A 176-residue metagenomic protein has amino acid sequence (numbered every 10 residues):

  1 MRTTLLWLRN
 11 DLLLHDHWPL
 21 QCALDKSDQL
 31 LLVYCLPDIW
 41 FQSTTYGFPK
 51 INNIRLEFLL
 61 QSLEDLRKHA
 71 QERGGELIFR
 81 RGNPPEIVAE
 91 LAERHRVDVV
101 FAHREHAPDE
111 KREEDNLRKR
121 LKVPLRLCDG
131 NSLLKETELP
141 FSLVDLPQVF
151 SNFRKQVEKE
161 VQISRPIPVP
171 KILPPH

Functional and structural regions predicted by a protein language model:
M1-R165: Trp/Phe/Arg-rich N-terminal binding region typifying the photolyase-homology
S164-H176: Substrate/cofactor-recognition hotspot
